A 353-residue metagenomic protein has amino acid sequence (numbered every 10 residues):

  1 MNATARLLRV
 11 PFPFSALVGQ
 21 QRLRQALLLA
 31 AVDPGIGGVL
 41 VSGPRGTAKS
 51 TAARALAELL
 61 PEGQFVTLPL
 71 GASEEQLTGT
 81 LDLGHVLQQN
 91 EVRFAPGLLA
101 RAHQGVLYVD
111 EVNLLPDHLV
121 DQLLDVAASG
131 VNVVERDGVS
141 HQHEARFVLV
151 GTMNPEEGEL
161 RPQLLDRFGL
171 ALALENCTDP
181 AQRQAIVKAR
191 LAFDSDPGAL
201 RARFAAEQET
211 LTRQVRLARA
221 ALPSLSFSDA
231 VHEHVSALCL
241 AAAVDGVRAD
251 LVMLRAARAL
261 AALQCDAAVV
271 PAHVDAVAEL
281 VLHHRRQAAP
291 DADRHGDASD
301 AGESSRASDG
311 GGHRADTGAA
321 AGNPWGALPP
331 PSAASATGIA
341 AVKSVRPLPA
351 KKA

Functional and structural regions predicted by a protein language model:
T4-R24, A242-A243: Dynamic helix-loop-helix/coil hinge segments at AAA+ ATPase domain boundaries and subdomain interfaces
L28-A31, V86-L107: Conserved alpha-helical scaffold flanking the Walker A/P-loop in AAA+ ATPase domains
A31-L70: Walker A/P-loop
I36, S42-P44, L87-L98, V112 (+2 more regions): Conserved Walker
A48, A237-L240, D245-R248, A262-A353: C-terminal engagement/docking regions of AAA+ P-loop ATPases
S73-E74, A100-A127, L160-L165, Q182-R183: Conserved AAA+/SF3 P-loop NTPase catalytic/coupling segment centered on the Walker-B
V120, T178-Q287: Basic, amphipathic alpha-helical bundle interface domains used for macromolecular binding and assembly
R161-T178: A short helix-turn-beta junction within AAA+ P-loop NTPase domains corresponding to the substrate/partner-engaging
